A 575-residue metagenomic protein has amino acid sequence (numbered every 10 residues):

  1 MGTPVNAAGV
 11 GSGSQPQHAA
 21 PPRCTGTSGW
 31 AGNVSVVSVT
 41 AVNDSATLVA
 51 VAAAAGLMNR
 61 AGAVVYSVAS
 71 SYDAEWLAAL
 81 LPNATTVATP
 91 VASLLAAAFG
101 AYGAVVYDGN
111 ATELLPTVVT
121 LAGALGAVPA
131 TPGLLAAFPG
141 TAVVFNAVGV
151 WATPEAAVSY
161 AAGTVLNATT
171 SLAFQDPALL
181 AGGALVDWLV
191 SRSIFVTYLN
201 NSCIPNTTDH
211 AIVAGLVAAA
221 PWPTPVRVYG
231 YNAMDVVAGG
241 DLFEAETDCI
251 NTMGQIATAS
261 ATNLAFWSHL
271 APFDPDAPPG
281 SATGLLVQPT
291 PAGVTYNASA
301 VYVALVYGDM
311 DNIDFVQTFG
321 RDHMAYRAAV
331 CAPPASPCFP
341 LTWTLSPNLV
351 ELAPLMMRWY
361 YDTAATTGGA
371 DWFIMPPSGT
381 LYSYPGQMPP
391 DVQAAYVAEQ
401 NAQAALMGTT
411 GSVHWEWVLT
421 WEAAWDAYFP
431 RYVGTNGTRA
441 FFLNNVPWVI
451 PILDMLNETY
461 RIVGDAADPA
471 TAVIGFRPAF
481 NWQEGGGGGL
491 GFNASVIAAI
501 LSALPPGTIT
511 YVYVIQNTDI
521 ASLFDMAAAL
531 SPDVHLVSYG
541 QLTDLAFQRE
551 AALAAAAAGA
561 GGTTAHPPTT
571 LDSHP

Functional and structural regions predicted by a protein language model:
M1-A277: Preference for solvent-exposed, low-hydrophobicity sequence contexts
G11, P16, R23, S35-A50 (+11 more regions): Acidic-and-aromatic substrate-binding clefts and catalytic sites of carbohydrate-active enzymes
E75-P82, L166, A184-N206, A271-P275 (+4 more regions): Acidic/glycine-enriched edge-of-secondary-structure segments
L114-L125, A238-Q255, M357-D362, W425-R431 (+2 more regions): Short, aromatic/basic amphipathic alpha-helical patches
G215-L216, A220-V228, G308-L341, N348 (+2 more regions): Catalytic grooves of carbohydrate-active enzymes
N263-Y361: Active-site beta->alpha N-cap acidic-glycine motif
F339, T344-T410: Substrate-binding cleft of extracellular glycoside hydrolase catalytic domains
A560, H566-P575: Low-complexity, Pro/Ser/Thr-rich intrinsically disordered segments of extracellular/cell-surface proteins
